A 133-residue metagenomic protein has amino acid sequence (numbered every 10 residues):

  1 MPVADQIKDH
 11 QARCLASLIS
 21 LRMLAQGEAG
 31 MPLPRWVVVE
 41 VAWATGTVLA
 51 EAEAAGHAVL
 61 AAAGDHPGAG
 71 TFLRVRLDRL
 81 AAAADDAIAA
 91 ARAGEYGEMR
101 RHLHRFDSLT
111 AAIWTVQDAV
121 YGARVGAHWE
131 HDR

Functional and structural regions predicted by a protein language model:
V3-R133: Long, low-complexity or tandemly repetitive, helically biased scaffold regions used for multimeric assembly/adhesion
